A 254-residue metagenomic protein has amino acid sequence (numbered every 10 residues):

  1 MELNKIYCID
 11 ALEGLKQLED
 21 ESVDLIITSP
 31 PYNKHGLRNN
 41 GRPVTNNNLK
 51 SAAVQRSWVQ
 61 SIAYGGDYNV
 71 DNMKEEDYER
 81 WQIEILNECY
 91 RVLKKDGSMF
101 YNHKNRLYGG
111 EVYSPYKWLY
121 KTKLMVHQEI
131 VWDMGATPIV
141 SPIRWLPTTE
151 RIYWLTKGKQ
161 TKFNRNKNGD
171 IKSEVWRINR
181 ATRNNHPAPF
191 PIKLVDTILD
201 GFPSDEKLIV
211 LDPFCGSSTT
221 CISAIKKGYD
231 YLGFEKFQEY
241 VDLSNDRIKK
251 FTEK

Functional and structural regions predicted by a protein language model:
M1-M134, I143, P147, T156 (+1 more regions): S-adenosyl-L-methionine-dependent nucleic acid methyltransferase catalytic domains
I152: Short hydrophobic/aromatic beta-strand element in the GNAT-like acyltransferase core that lines or flanks the acyl-donor
Q160-F163: Short helix-loop capping/hinge motifs at secondary-structure junctions, enriched in acidic/polar residues
